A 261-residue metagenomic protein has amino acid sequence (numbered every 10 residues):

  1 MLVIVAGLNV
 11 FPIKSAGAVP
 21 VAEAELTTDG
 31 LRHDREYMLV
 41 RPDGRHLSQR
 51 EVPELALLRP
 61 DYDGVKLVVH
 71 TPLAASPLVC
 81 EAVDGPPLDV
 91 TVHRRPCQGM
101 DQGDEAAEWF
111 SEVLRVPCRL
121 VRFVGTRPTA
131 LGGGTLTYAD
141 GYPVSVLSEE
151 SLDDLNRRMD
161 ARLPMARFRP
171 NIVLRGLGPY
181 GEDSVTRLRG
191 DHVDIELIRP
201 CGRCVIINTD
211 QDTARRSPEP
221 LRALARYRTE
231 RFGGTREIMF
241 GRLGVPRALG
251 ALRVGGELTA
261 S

Functional and structural regions predicted by a protein language model:
M1-S261: Metal-cofactor-dependent catalytic cores
